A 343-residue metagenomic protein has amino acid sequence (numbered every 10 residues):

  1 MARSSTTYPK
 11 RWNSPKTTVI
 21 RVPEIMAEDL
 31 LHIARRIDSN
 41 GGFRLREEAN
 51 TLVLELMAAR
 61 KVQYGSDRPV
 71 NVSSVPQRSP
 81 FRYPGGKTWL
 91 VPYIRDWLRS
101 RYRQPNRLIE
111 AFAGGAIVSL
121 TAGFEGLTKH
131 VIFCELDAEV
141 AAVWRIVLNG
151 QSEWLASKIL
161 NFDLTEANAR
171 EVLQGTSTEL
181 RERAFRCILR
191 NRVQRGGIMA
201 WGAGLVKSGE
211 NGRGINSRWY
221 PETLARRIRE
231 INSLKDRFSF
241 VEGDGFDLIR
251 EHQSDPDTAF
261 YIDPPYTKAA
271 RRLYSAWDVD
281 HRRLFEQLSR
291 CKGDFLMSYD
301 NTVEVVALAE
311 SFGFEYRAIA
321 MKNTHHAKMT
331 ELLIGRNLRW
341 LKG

Functional and structural regions predicted by a protein language model:
R3, D67-L98, Y102-R103, A141 (+3 more regions): SAM-dependent nucleic-acid methyltransferase catalytic core
T7, W12-K16, R35-F112, I117-V118 (+1 more regions): S-adenosyl-L-methionine
K16-T18, T267, Y274-G343: Long, positively charged, glycine-interspersed low-complexity recognition regions
T18, Q104-L108, T128-H130, K235-S239 (+1 more regions): Short active-site oxyanion
T18-A27: Short amphipathic alpha-helix starts
P23, F112-G114, D263: Conserved S-adenosyl-L-methionine
A27-R44, L338-G343: A short, Lys/Arg-enriched interface patch at domain edges and termini
Q104-L164: Conserved S-adenosyl-L-methionine
